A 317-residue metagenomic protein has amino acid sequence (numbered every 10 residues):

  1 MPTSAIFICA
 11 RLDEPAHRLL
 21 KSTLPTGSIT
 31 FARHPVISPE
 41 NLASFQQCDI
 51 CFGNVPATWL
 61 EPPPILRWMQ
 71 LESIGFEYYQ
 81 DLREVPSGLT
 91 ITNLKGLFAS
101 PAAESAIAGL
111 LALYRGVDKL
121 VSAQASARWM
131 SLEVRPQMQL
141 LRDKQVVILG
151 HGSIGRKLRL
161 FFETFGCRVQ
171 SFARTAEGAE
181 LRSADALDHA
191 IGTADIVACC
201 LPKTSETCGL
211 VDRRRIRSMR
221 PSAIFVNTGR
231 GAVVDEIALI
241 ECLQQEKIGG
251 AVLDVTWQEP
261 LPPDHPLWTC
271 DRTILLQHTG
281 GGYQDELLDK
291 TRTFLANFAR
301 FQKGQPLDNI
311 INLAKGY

Functional and structural regions predicted by a protein language model:
M1-T92, G192, D212: An N-terminal-biased, well-structured beta-alpha scaffold segment characteristic of Rossmann-like dinucleotide-binding
E72, T90-L97, A173, H278: Short beta->alpha connector loops at strand-helix junctions that form conserved, small/polar/Pro-enriched
S87-Q145: Phosphate-binding beta-alpha-beta segment of Rossmann-like dinucleotide-binding domains, i.e., the NAD(P)
K95, Q139-E163: Glycine-rich adenosine-cofactor-binding loop
G109, L261, C270-R292: Adenosine-phosphate binding glycine-rich loop
T164-E180: NAD(P)-binding Rossmann-fold cofactor-contacting core
T175-P266: Rossmann-like adenosine-cofactor binding region
L287-Y317: NAD(P)-dependent dehydrogenase/reductase Rossmann-like domain
